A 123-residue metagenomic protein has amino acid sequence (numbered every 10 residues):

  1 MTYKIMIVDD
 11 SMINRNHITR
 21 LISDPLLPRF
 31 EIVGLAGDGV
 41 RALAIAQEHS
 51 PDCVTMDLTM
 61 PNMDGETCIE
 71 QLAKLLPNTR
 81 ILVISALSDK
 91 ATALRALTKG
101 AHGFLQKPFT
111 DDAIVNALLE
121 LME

Functional and structural regions predicted by a protein language model:
M12-G34: Two-component/phosphorelay signaling modules centered on CheY-like receiver
D38-R41, D64-T67: Acidic catalytic/metal-coordinating carboxylates
H49-T55: Active-site beta3 strand of CheY-like receiver
M60: Receiver (REC) domain active-site loop signature in two-component systems and cognate sites in sensor histidine kinases
L87-S88: Short, conserved "switch-loop" micro-motifs in signal-transduction and mechanochemical regulators
F109-L118: C-terminal output helix
